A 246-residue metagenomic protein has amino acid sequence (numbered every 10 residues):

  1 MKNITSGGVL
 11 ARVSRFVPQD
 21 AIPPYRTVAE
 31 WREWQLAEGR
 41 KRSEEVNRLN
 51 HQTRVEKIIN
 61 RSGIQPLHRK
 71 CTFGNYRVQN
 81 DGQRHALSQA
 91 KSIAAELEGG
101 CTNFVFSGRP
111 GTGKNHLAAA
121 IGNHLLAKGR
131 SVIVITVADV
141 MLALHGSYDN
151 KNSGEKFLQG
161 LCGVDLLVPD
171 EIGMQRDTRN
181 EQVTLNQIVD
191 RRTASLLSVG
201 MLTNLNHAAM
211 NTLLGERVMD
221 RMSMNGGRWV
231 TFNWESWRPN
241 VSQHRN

Functional and structural regions predicted by a protein language model:
M1-H85, W229-V230, W234, R238-N246: A short, basic N-terminal segment
I64, R77-F104: Pre-Walker A (pre-P-loop) alpha-helix and adjacent loop at the N terminus of AAA/AAA+ ATPase modules, a conserved
G82-A90, C101, N123-G163: Short glycine-rich substrate-engagement loop in P-loop NTPases that contacts/grips substrate
G100-A118: Walker A/P-loop nucleotide-binding motif
T102, R130-S131, G163-L167, S195-M201 (+1 more regions): Loop/turn-to-beta-strand initiation segments
V105-S107, I133-T136, P169: Short, conserved beta-strand edge motifs with alternating hydrophobic and charged residues
V140-S147, I172-N246: Replace "adjacent to P-loop NTPase cores in ATP/GTP-dependent enzymes" with "adjacent to NTP-binding cores
